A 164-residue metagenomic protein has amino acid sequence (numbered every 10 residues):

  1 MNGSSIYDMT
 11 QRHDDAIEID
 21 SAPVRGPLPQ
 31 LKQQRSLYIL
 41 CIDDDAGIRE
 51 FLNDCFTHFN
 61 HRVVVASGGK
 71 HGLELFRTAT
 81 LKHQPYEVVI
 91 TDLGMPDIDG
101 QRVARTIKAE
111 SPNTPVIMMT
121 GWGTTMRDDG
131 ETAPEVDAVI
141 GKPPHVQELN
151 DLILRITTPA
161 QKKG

Functional and structural regions predicted by a protein language model:
S5, N53, P144-T157, Q161: C-terminal output helix
R49, P96, T124: The feature encodes the CheY-like receiver
E50-H58: Charged docking surfaces used in two-component/phosphorelay signaling
V65, D92, D97-I98: Residue-level signal for the "D+5" position in two-component response regulator receiver
V65-V88, R127: Acidic, metal-coordinating helix/loop segments flanking the phosphotransfer/catalytic sites of two-component signaling
V89, L93-G94, H145: The short loop immediately C-terminal to the conserved phospho-acceptor aspartate in CheY-like receiver
M119-T120: Hydrophobic/aromatic residues positioned on beta-strands within the core alpha/beta folds
